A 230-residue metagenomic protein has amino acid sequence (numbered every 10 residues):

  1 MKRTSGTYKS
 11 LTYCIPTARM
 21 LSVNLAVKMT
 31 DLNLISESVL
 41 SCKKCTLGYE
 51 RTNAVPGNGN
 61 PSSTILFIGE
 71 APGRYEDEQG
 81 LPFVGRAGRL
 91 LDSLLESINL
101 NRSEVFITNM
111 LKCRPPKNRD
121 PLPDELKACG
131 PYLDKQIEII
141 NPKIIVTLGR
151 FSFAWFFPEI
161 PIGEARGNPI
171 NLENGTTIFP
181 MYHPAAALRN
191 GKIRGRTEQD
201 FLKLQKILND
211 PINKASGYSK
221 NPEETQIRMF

Functional and structural regions predicted by a protein language model:
K2-R86, N174, K220-F230: Active-site and ligand/interface coordination hotspots across diverse enzymes and nucleic-acid-associated assemblies
K2-T17, I98, R102-S103, M110-F230: Glycine/proline-rich loop-helix segments at beta-alpha junctions forming the active-site rim of enzyme cores
A26, S41, Y49-E50, D77 (+6 more regions): A generic, residue-level signal for flexible/boundary positions that often mark functional hotspots
Y75-F106: Glycine-rich, small/polar surface segments that engage phosphate groups of diverse ligands
